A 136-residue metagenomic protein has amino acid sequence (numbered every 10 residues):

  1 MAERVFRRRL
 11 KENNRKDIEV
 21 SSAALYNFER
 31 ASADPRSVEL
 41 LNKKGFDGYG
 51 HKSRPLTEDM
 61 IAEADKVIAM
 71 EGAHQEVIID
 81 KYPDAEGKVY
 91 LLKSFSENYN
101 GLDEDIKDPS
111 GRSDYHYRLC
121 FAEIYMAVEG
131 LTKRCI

Functional and structural regions predicted by a protein language model:
M1-A64, K133-I136: Conserved active-site segments centered on acidic
K66, G72-I136: Phosphate-binding/catalytic loops
